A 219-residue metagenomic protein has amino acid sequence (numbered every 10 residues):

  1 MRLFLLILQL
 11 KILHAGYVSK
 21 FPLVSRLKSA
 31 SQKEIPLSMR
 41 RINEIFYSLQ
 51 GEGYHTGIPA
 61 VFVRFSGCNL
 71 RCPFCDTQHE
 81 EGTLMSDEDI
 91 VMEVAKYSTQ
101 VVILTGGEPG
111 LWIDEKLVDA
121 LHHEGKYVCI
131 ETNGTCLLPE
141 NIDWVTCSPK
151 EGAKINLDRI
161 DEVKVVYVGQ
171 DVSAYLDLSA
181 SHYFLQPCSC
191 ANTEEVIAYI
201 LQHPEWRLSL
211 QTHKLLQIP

Functional and structural regions predicted by a protein language model:
F4-F62, S66, R71-F74, R207 (+1 more regions): Flexible, acidic/Gly-rich N-terminal and inter-domain linker regions that tether and position cofactor-handling modules
L23, I35-Y47, P59-A60, R71-I142: Conserved Radical SAM active-site core
E52-G57, E80-T83, L138, D158-V165: Phosphate-binding glycine-rich loops and adjacent basic patches that engage nucleotide phosphates, nucleic-acid
F62-F65, T83, S148: Solvent-exposed, non-transmembrane amphipathic alpha-helical segments
G110-P219: Conserved AdoMet/S-adenosylmethionine-binding subsite of the radical SAM
